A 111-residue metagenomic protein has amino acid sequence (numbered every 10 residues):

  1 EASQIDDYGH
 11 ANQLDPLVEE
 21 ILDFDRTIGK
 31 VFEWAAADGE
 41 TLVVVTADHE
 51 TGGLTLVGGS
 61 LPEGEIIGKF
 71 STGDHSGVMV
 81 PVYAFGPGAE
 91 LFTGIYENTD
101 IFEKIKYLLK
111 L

Functional and structural regions predicted by a protein language model:
E1-L111: Feature captures the catalytic ectodomains and active-site-proximal regions of enzymes that hydrolyze or transfer
